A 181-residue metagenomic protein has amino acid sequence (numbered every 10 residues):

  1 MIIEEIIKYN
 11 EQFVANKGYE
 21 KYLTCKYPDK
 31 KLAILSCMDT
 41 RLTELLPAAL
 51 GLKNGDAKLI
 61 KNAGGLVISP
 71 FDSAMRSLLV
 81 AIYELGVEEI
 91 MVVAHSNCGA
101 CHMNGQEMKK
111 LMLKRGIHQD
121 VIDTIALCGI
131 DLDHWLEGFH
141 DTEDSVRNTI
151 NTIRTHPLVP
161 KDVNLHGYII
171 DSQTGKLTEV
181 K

Functional and structural regions predicted by a protein language model:
M1-K30, G65-P70, I82-L85, A100-K181: Divalent-metal-activated hydrolytic enzyme cores
N16, E20-M75: Conserved beta-strand-loop surface patch within small alpha/beta domains used for substrate/adaptor or ligand engagement
L35-C37, K61, V93-H95, Y168-D171: Short beta-strand segments
M38-R41, S96-A100: Gly/Ser/Thr-rich loops at beta-strand to alpha-helix junctions that form or flank small-molecule/cofactor-binding
M75-I82: Short secondary-structure capping micro-motifs at structural edges
Y83-H95: Ordered, amphipathic secondary-structure segments that act as subunit-interaction surfaces in large macromolecular
